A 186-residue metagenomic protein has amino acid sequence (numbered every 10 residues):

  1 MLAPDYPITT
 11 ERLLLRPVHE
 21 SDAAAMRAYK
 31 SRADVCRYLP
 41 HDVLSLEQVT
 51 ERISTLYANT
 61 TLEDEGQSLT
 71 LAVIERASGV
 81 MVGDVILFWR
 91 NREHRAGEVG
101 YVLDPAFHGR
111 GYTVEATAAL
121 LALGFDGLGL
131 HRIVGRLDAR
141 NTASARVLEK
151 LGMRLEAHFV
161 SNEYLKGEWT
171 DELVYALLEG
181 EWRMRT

Functional and structural regions predicted by a protein language model:
M1-R37, S54, T70-T186: Acyl-donor (CoA/ACP) binding surface of acyl/acetyltransferases
R27, H41, E63-E65: Short, surface-exposed helix-loop/turn micro-motifs enriched in polar/charged residues
C36-S45: A short gly/proline-enriched turn/hairpin at secondary-structure junctions
S45-G66, A72: Active-site rim helix/loop that mediates acceptor-substrate recognition in acyltransferases
